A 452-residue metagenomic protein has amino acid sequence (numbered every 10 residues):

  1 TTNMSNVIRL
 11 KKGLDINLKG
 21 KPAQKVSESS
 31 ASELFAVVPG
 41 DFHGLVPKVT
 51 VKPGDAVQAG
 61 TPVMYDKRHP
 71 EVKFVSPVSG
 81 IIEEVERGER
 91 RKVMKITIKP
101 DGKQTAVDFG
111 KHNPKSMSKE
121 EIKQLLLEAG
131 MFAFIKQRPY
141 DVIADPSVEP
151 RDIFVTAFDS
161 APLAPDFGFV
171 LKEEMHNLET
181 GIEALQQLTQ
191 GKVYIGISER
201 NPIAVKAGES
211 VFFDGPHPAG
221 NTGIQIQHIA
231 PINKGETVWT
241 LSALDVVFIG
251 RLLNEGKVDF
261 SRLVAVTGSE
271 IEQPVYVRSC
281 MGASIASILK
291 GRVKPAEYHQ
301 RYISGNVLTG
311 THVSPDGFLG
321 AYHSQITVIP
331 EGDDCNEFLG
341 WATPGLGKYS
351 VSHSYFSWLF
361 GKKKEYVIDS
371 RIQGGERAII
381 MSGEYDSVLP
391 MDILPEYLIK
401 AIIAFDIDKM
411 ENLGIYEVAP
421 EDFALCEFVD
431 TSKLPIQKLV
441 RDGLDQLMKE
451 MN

Functional and structural regions predicted by a protein language model:
N3-L18, E83, G88, I96-T105: Mobile cofactor-carrier "swinging-arm" domains
N3-T50, Y65, S210-F213: N-terminal, Lys/Arg-enriched amphipathic/low-complexity engagement segments that precede the first folded domain
L45, S76, K92: Exposed loop/turn and edge beta-strand positions of beta-sandwich/beta-sheet ligand-binding modules
L45, V51, R68-E71, Q273: Short, solvent-exposed loop/turn positions at domain surfaces that link secondary-structure elements or cap domain
V51-Y65, E84: Short, well-structured beta-strand-loop connectors
E71-S79: Short coil-to-beta-strand transition motifs
V72, E86-S287, G291-N452: Buried, small/hydrophobic-residue-enriched core segments of structured protein domains
